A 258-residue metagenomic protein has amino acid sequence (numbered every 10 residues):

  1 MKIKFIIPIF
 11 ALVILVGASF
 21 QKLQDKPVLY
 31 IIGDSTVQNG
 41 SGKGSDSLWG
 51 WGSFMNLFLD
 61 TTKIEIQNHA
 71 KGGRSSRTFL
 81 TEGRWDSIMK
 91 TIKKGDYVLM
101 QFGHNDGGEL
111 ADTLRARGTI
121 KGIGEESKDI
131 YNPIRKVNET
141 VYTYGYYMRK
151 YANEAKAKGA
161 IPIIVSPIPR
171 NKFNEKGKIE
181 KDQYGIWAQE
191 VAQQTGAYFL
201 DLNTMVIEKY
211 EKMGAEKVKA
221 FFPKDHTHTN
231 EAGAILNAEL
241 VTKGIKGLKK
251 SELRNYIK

Functional and structural regions predicted by a protein language model:
K4-F5, L12-K26: Bacterial Sec-dependent signal peptides at the C-terminal "C-region" and cleavage site
K22-A70, D86-V98, L114-G122: Serine-esterase "nucleophile elbow" of acetyl-processing enzymes
S35, R74-S75, N105: Gly/Ser/Thr-rich beta-alpha loop segments that engage phosphate groups in nucleotides
S41-S45, T78-L80, N174-I179: Short, solvent-exposed loop/turn segments at secondary-structure boundaries
S45, W49, E82, G145 (+1 more regions): Short alpha-helix boundary/capping motifs
N68-L80: Functional beta-strand-loop-alpha-helix junction segments that form "active/interaction loops" within catalytic
S87-E231, I235, E239-K258: Alpha-helical cap/lid subdomain in secreted, periplasmic, or secretory-pathway luminal O-acyl-processing enzymes
